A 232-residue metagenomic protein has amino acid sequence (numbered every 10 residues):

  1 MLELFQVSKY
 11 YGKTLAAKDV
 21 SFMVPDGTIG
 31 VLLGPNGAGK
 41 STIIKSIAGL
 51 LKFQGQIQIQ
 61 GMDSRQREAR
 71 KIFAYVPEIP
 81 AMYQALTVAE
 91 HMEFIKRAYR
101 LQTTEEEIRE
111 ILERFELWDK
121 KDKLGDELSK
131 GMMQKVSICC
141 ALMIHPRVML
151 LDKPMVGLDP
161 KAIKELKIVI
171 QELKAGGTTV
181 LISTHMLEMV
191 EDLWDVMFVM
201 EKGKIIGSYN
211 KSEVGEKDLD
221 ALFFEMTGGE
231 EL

Functional and structural regions predicted by a protein language model:
A48: Helix-to-loop junction immediately C-terminal to a conserved catalytic motif
G55-K71: Conserved ABC transporter NBD signature motif
E93, R97-K120: Conserved ABC ATPase "signature" region
L124-G131: Conserved ABC ATPase signature
M149-K153: Catalytic Walker B motif of ABC-type/P-loop ATPase nucleotide-binding domains
